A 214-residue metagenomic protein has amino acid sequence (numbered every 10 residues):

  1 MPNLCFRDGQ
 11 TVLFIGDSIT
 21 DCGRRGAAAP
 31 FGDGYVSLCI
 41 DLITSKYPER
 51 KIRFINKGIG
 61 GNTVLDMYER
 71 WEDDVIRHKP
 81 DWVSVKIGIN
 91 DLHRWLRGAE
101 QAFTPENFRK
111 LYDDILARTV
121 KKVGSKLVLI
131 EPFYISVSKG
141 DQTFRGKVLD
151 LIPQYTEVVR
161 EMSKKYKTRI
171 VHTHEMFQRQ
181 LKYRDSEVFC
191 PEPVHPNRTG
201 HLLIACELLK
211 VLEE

Functional and structural regions predicted by a protein language model:
P2-D8, L38-R53, N62, D66-E214: Alpha-helical cap/lid subdomain in secreted, periplasmic, or secretory-pathway luminal O-acyl-processing enzymes
P2-P30: Short glycine-rich His-centered loop
F31-C39: Short N-terminal amphipathic alpha-helix/helix-capping patch enriched in small hydrophobics with frequent Ser/Thr
I59: Conserved active-site regions of diverse hydrolases
